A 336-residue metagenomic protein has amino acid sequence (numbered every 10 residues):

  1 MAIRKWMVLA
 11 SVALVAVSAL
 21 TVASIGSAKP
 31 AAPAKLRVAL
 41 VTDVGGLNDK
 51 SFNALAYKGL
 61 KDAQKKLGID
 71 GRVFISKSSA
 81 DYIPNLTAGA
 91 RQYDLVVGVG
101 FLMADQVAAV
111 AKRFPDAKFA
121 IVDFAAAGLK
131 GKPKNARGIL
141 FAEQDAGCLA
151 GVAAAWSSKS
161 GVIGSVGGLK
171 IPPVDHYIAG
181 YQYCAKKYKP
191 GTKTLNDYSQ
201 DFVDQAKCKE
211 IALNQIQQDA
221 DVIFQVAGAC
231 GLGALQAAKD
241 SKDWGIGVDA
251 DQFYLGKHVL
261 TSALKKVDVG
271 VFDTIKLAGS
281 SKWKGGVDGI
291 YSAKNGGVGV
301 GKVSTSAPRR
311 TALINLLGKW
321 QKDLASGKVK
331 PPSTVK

Functional and structural regions predicted by a protein language model:
M1-L36: Short, low-complexity disordered leader/linker segments with a strong preference for bacterial N-terminal type II
K29-K336: A residue-level marker of the well-folded mature domains of exported/periplasmic proteins
